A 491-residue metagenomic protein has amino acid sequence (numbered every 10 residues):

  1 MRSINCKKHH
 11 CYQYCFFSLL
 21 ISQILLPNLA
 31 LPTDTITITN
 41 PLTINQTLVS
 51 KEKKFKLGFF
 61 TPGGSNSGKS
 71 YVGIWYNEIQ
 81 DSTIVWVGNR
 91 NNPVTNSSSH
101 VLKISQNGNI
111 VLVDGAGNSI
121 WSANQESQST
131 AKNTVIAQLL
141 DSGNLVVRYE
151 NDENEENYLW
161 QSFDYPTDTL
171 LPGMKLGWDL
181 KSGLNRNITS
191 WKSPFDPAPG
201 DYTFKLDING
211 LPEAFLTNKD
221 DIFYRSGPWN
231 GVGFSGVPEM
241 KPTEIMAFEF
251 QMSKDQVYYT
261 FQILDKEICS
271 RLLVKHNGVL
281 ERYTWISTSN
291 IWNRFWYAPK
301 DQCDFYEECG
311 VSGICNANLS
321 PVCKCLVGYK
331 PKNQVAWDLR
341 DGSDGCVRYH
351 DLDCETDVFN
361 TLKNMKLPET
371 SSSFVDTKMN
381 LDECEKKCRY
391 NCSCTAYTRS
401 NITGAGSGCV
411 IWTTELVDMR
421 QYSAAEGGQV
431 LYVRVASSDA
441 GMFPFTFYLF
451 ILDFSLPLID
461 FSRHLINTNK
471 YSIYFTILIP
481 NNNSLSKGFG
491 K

Functional and structural regions predicted by a protein language model:
R2-T468, F475, G488-K491: Beta-rich ligand-binding surfaces for carbohydrates and other polyanions
K470-T476, N481-N483: Low-complexity, disordered terminal segments
